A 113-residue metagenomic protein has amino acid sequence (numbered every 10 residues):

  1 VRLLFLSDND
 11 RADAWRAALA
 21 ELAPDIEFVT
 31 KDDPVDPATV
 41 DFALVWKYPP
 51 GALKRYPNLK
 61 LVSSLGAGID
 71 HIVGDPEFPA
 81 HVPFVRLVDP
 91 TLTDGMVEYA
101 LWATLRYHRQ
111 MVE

Functional and structural regions predicted by a protein language model:
V1-V40: N-terminal glycine-/charge-rich "phosphate-binding" loop or analogous flexible N-terminal tail
D41-E113: Phosphate/diphosphate ligand-binding glycine-rich loop within oxidoreductases
